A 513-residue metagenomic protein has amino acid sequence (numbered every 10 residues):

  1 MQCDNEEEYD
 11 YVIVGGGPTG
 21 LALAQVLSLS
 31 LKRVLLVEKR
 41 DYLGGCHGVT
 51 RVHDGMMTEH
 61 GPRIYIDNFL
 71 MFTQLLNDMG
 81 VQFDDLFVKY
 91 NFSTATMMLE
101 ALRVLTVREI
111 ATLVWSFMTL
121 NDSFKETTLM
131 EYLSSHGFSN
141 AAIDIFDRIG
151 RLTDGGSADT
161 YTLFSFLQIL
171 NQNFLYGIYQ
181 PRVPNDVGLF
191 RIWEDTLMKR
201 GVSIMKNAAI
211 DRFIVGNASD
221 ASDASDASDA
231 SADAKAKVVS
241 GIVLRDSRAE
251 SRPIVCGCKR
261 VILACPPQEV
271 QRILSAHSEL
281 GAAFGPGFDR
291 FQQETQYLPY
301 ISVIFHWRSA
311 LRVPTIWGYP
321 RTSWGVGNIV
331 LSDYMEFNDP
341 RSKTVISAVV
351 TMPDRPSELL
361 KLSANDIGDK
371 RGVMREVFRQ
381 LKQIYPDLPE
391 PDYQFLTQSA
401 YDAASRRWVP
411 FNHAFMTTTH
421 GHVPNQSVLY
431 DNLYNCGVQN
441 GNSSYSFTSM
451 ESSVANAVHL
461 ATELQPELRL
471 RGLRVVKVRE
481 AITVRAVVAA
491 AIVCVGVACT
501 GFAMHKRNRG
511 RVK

Functional and structural regions predicted by a protein language model:
Y9-L36: N-terminal Rossmann-like FAD-binding beta1-loop-alpha1 element of flavoenzymes
V12-V14, V37, I210, I254-V270: Short hydrophobic core segments
S28-H53: Glycine-rich FAD pyrophosphate-binding loop
G44-N68: Glycine-rich active-site loop/strand segments that organize a redox cofactor
F72-L163, N171-L175: Mobile amphipathic helical/loop "lid" adjacent to a hydrophobic cofactor/ligand pocket
Q168-N217, D233-K259: Helical element adjacent to the flavin cofactor pocket in flavoenzyme catalytic cores
Y179, C258-R260, C265-P410, L429-Y430 (+2 more regions): C-terminal segments that line or cap access tunnels to active or ligand-binding sites in enzymes and enzyme-associated
H413-K513: C-terminal lid/capping helical subdomain adjacent to the catalytic/cofactor pocket in oxidative enzymes
